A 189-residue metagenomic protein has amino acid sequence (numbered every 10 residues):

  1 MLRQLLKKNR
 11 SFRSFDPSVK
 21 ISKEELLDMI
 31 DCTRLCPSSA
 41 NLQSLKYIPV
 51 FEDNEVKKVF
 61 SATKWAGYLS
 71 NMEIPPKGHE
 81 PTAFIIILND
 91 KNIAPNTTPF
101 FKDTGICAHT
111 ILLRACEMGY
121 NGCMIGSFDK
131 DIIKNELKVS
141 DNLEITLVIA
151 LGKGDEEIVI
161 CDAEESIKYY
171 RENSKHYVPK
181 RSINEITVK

Functional and structural regions predicted by a protein language model:
M1-K189: Acidic, surface-exposed loops and disordered segments
